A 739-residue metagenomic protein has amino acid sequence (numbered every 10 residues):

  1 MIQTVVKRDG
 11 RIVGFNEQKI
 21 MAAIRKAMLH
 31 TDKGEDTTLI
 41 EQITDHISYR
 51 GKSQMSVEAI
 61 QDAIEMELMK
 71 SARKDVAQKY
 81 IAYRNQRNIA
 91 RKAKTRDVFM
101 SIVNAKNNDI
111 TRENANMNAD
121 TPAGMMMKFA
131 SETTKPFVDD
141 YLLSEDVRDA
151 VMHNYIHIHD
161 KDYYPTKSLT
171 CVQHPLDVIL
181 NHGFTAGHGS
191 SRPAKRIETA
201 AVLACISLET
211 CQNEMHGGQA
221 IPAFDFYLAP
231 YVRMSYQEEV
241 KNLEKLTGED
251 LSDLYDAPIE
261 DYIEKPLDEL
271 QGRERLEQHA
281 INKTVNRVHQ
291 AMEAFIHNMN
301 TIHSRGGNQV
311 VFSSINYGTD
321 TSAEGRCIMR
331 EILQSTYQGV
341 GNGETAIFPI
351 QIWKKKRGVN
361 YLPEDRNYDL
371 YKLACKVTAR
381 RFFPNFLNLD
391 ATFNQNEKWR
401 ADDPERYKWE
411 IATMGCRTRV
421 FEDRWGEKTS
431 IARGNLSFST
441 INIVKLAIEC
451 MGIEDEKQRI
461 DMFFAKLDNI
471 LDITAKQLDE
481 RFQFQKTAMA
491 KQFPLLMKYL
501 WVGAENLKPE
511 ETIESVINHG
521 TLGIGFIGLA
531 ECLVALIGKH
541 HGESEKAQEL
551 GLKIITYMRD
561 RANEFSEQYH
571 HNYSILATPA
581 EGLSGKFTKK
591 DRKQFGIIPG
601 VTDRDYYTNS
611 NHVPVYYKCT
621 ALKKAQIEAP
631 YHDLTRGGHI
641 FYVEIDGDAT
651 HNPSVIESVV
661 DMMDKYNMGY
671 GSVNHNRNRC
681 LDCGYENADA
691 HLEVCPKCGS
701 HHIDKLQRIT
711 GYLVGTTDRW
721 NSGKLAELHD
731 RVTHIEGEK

Functional and structural regions predicted by a protein language model:
M1-A105, D109, A726-V732: Charged, amphipathic alpha-helical regulatory modules used for macromolecular assembly or allosteric control
Q3, D45-G51, S313-N316, E531-L533 (+2 more regions): Short, hydrophobic beta-strand segments
N16, Y685, G711-Y712: Conformational switch/transducer regions in large eukaryotic molecular machines and scaffolds
I89-A90, R96-N518, K539-H540, S544-D704: Conserved catalytic cores of very large enzyme subunits
N286-Q290, I296, A535, N721-L728: Metallocofactor- and cofactor-centric catalytic cores in central/energy metabolism, strongly enriched
L522-A535, T556, R708: Contiguous, well-ordered alpha-helical segments that form the cores/surfaces of helical PPI scaffolds
L692, P696-K739: Long insertion/accessory domains within large nucleic-acid-processing enzymes
